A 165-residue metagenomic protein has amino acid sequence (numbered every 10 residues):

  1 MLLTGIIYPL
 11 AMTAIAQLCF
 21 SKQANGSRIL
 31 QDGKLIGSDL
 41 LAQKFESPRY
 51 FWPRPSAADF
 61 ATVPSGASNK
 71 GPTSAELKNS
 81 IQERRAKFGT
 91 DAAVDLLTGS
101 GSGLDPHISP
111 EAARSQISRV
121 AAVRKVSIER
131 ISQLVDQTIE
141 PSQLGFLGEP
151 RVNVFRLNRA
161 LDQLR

Functional and structural regions predicted by a protein language model:
M1-L3, R130: Charge-rich alpha-helical segments
T4-G5, L10-V123, I139-Q143: Flexible, solvent-exposed loop/hinge segments and secondary-structure transition points
A122, S127-R165: Extracytoplasmic/periplasmic C-terminal soluble domains
